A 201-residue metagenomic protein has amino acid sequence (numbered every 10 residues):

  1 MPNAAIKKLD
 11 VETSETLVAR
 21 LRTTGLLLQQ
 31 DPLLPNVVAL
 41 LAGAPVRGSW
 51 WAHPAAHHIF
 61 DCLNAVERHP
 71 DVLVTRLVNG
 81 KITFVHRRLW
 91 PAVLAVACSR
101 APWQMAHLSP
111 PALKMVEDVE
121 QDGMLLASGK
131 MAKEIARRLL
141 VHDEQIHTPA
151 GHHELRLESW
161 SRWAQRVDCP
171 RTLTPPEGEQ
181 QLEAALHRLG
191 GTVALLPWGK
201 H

Functional and structural regions predicted by a protein language model:
M1-H201: Long, low-complexity intrinsically disordered regions
